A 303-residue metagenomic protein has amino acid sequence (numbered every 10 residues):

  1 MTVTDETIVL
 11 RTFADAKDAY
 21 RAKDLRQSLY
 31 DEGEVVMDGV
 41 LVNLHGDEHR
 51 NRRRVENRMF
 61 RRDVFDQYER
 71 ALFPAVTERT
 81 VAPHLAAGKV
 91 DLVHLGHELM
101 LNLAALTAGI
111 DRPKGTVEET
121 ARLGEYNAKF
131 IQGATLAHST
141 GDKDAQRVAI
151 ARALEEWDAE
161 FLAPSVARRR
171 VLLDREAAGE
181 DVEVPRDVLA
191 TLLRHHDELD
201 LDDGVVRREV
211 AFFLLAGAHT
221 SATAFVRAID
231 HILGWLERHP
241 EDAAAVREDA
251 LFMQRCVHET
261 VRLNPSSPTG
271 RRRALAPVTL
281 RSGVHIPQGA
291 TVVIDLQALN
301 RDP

Functional and structural regions predicted by a protein language model:
M1-F65, A121-L136: Cytochrome P450 substrate-recognition site 1
T4-D15, A244-P303: Cytochrome P450 C-terminal heme-thiolate binding region
D38-N43, T107-D111, I229: Helix-loop "lid/cap" segments that line or gate small-molecule binding pockets
D38-R62, W157-D158, A163-R168, D174-D181 (+2 more regions): Extended low-complexity intrinsically disordered regions
Q67-T223: Cytochrome P450 heme-thiolate monooxygenase catalytic core
M100, A104, A108, F225-I232 (+2 more regions): Buried hydrophobic packing segments
R207-L214, A218-A245: Cytochrome P450 catalytic-core helices
